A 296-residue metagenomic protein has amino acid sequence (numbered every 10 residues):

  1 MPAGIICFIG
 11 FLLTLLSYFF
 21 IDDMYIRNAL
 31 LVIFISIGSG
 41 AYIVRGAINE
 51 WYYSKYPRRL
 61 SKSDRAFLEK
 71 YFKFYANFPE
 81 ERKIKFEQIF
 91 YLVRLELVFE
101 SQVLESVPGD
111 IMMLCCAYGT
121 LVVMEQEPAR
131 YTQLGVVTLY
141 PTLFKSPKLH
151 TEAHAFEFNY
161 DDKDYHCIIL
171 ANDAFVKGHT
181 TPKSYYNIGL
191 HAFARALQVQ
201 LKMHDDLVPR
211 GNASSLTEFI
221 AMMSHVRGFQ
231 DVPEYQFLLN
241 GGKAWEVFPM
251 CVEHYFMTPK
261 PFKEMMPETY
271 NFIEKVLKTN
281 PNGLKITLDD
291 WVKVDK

Functional and structural regions predicted by a protein language model:
M1-G4, C116-E125, T142-F144, H150-D164 (+2 more regions): Metalloprotease/metallohydrolase-associated module, dominated by Zn2+-dependent proteases
M1-I6, A29-I33: Alpha-helical transmembrane segments of polytopic membrane proteins
P2-Y18: Canonical alpha-helical transmembrane segments of integral membrane proteins
L16-A29: Membrane-interfacial hairpin junctions
L30-S54: Transmembrane alpha-helices and immediately adjacent membrane-cytoplasm interface residues in multi-pass integral
R45-F156, T269-I286, D290-D295: A metal-dependent hydrolase signature that marks the N-terminal structural subdomain at the beginning of catalytic folds
P79, K183-L201: Active-site recognition of the HExxH zinc-binding catalytic motif
L170-L190: Short pre-active-site segment immediately N-terminal to the catalytic Zn-binding motif
